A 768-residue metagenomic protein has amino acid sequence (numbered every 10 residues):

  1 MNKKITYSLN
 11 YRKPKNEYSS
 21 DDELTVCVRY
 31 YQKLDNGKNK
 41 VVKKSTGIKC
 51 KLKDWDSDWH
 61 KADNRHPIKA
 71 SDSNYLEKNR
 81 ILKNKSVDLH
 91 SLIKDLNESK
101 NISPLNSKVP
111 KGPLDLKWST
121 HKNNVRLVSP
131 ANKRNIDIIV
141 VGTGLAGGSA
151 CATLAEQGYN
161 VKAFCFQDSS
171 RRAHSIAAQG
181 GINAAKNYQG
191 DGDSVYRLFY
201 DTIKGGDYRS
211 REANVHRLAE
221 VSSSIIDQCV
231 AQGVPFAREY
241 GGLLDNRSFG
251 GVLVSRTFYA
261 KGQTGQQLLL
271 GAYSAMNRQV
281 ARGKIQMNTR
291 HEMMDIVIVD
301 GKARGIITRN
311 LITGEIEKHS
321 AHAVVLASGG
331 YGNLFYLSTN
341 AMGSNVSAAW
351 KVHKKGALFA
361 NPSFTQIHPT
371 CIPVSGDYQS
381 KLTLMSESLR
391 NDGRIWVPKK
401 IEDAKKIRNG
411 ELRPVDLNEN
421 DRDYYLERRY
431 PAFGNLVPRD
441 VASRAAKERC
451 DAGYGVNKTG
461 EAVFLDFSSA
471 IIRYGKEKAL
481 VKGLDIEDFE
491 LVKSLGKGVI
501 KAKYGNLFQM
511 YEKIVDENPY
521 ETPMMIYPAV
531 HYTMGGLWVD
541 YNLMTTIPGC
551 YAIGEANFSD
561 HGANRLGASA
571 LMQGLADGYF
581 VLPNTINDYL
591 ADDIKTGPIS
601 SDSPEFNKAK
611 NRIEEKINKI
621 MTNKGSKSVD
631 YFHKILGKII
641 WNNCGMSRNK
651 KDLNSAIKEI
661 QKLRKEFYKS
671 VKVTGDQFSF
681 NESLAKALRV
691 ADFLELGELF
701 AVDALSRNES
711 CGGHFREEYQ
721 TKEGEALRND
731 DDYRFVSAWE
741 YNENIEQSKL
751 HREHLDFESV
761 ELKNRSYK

Functional and structural regions predicted by a protein language model:
L34-G37, V42-S107, K111: N-terminal helical hairpins
L105-I138, E156: Extreme N-terminal leader/targeting segments of oxidoreductases
I136-A163: N-terminal Rossmann-like FAD-binding beta1-loop-alpha1 element of flavoenzymes
E156-Q179: Glycine-rich FAD pyrophosphate-binding loop
V230-E315, C371-L384, F464-D466, K476-K478 (+1 more regions): Conserved redox-cofactor binding core of oxidoreductases
A323-Y378, L382, N564-N584: Glycine-rich loop(s) and the adjacent beta-strand/alpha-helix scaffold that form part
L358-Q509, N584-N587: An anion/pyrophosphate-binding glycine-rich loop and adjacent beta-alpha core in soluble alpha-beta enzymes
D588-S679: Long, amphipathic alpha-helical stalk/connector segments used for oligomerization, subunit docking, or mechanical
